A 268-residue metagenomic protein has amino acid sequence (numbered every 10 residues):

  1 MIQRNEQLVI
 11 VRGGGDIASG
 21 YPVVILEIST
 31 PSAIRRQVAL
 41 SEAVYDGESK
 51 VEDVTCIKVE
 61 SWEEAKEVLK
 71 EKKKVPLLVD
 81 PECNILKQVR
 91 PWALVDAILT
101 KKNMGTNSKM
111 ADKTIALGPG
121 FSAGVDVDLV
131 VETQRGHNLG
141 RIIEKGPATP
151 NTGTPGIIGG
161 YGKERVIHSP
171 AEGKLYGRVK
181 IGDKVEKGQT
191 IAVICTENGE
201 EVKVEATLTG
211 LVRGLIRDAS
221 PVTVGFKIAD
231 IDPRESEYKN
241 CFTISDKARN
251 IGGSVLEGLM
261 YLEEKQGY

Functional and structural regions predicted by a protein language model:
M1-Y268: Well-ordered secondary-structure scaffolds
